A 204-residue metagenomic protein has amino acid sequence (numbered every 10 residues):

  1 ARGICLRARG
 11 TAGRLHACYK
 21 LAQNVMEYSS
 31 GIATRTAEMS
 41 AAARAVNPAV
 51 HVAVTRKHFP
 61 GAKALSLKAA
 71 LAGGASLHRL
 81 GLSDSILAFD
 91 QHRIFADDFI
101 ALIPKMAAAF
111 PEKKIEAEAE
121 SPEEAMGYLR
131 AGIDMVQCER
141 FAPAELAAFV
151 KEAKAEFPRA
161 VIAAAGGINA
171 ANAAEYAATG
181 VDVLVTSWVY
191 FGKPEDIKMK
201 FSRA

Functional and structural regions predicted by a protein language model:
A1-E120, E124-A131, M135, A147 (+5 more regions): Acidic/glycine-rich phosphate/pyrophosphate-binding loops and surrounding catalytic core that coordinate Mg2+
R140, G166, S187-W188: Short secondary-structure boundary segments
A142, A153-K154, N169, E175-A177: Catalytic-pocket segment enriched in acidic/His residues
A155-V161, R203-A204: Short acidic, glycine/proline-enriched helix-loop-strand junctions
E195-R203: Structured adenosyl-cofactor binding patch, chiefly the S-adenosyl-L-methionine
